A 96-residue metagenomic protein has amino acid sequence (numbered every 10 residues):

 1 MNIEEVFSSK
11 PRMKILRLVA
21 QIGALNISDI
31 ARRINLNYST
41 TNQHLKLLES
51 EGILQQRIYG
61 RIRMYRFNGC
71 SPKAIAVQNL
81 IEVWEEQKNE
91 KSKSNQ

Functional and structural regions predicted by a protein language model:
M1-K14: Short alpha-helical segments that sit at the start of domains
I22-N26: Short capping segments at the starts of secondary-structure elements
D29-R32: A short acidic, leucine-rich amphipathic alpha-helix
S39: Key DNA-contact positions within bacterial/archaeal DNA-binding proteins
L45-K46: Short, hydrophobic-biased segments on the C-terminal half of alpha helices that form "recognition helices"
G52: Glycine-centered, phosphate/nucleic-acid-interacting loop/turn motifs that mediate DNA/RNA or nucleotide
I58-M64, C70: Short, Lys/Arg-rich nucleic-acid/phosphate-binding segment
G69-Q96: Amphipathic alpha-helical dimerization/coiled-coil segments that flank or bridge DNA-binding/regulatory modules
